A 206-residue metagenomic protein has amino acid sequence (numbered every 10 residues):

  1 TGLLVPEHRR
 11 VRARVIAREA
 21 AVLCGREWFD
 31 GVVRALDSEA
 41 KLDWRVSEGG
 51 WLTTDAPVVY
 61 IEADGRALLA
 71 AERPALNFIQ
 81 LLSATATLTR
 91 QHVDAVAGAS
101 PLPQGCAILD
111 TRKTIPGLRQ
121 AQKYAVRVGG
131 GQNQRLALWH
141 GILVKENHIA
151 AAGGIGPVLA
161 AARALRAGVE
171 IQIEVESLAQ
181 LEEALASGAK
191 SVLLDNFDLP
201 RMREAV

Functional and structural regions predicted by a protein language model:
T1-S187, S191, R203-V206: Acidic/glycine-rich phosphate/pyrophosphate-binding loops and surrounding catalytic core that coordinate Mg2+
N196: Short secondary-structure boundary segments
P200: Glycine-centered loop/turn positions within well-structured domains that cap or flank conserved ligand/cofactor-binding
